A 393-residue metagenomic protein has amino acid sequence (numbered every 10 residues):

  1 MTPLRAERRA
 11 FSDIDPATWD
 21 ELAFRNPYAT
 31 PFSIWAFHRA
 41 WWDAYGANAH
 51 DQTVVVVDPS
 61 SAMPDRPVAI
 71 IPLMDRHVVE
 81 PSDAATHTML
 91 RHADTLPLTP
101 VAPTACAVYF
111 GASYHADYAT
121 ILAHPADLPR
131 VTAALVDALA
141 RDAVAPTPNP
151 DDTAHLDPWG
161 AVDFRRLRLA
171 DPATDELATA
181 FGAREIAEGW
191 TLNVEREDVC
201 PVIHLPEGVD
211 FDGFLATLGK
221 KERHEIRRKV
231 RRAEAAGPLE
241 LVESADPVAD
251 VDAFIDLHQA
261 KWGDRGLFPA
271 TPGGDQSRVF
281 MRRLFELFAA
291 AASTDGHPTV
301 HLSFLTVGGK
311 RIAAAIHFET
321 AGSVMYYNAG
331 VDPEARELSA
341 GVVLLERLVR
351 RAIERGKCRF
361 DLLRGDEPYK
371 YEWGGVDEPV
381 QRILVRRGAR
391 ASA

Functional and structural regions predicted by a protein language model:
M1-A393: N-acyltransferase acceptor-side catalytic subdomain
